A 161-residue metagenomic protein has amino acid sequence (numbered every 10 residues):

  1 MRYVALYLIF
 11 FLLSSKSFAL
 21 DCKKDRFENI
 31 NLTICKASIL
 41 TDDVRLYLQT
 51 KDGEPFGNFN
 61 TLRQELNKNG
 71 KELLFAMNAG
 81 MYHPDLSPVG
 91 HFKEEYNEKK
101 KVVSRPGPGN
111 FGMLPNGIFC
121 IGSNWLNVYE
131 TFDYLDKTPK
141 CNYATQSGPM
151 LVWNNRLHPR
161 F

Functional and structural regions predicted by a protein language model:
V4-L13: Sec-dependent N-terminal signal peptides
I9, L66-G70, T145: Generic hydrophobic-segment detector
S17-N110: Zymogen propeptides
S87-F161: Active-site-adjacent helix-turn-beta-strand microarchitecture at beta-sheet edges that either contains or buttresses
